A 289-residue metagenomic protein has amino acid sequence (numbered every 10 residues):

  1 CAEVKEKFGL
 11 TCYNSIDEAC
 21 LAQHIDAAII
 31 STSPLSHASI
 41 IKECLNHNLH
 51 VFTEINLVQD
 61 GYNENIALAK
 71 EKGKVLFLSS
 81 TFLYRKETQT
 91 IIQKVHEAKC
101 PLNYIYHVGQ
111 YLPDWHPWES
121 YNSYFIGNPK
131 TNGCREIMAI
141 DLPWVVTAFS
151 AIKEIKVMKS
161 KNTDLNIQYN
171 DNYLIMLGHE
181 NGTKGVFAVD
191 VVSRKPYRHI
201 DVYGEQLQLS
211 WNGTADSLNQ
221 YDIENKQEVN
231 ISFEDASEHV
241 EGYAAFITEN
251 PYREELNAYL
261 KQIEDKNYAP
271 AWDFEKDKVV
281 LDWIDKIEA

Functional and structural regions predicted by a protein language model:
C1-L49, Q262: N-terminal glycine-/serine-/threonine-rich beta1-alpha1-beta2 phosphate-ribose binding loop of Rossmann-like
N14, T53, L78-S80, K156-K159 (+1 more regions): Short loop/edge segments at beta-strand edges and connector loops that shape dinucleotide/nucleotide cofactor-binding
A27, S33, A38-L83: Beta-strand-loop-alpha-helix segment that lines the small-molecule cofactor/substrate pocket of alpha/beta enzymes
A27-I30, K74, E180, F246 (+1 more regions): C-terminal helix-rich "cap/oligomerization" subdomain common to oxidoreductases
N48, S120-P129, A236-E241: Short glycine/proline- and charge-enriched loop/turn segments that cap or connect secondary-structure elements
F82-M158, T163-N166: Predominantly a Rossmann-like dinucleotide-binding segment in NAD(P)-dependent oxidoreductases
I137-S217, F246, R253-N267: Contiguous beta-strand/loop segments that form the cofactor/metal-binding neighborhood of enzyme cores
I200-V202, D216-V240: Short polybasic amphipathic segments
